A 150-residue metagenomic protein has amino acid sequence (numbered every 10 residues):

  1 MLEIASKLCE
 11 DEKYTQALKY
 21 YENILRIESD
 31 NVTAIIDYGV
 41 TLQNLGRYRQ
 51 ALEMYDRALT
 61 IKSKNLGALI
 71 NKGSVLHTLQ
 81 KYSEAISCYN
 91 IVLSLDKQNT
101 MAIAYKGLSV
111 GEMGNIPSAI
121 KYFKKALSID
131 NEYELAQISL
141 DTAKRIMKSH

Functional and structural regions predicted by a protein language model:
M1-T33, D37-N44: Alpha-helical segment of the N-proximal tetratricopeptide repeat
C9, I36, Q43, I70 (+3 more regions): Position-specific recognition of the canonical hydrophobic site in helix A of tetratricopeptide repeat
V32-T33, L66-G67, T100-M101, E134-L135: Helix-start (N-cap) detector for alpha-helical repeat units in TPR-like alpha-solenoids, especially tetratricopeptide
